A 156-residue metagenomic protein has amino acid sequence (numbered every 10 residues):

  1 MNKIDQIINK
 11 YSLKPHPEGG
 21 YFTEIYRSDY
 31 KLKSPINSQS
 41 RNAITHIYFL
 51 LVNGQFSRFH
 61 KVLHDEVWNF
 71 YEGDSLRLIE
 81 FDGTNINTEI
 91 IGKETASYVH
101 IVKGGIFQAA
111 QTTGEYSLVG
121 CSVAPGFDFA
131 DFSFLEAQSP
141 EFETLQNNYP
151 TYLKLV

Functional and structural regions predicted by a protein language model:
M1-H100, Y116-S117, P125-V156: Non-catalytic, conserved peripheral segments adjacent to functional cores
T95-Q111: Conserved SET/PR-domain catalytic core that frames the SAM/AdoMet-binding pocket
Q108-A110, S117-C121: Aromatic- and Lys/Arg-enriched surface recognition patch
